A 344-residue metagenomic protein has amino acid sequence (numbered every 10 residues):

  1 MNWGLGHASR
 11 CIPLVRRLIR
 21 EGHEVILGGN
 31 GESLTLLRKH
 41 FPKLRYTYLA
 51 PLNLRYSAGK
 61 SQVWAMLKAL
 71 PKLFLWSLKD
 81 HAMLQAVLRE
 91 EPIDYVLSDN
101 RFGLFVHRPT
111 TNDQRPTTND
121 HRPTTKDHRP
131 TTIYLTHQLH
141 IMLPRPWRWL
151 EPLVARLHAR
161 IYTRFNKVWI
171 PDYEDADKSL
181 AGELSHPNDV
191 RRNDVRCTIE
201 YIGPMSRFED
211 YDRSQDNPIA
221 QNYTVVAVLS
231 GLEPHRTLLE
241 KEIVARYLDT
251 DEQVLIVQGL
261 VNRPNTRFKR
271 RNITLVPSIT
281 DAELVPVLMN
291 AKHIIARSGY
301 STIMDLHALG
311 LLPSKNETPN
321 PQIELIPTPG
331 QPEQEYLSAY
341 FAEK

Functional and structural regions predicted by a protein language model:
M1-I12, P234-T237: A short, glycine/small-residue-rich beta-strand->loop->alpha-helix junction that serves as a flexible
N2, R20-E21, V25-L75, T274: Conserved nucleotide-sugar phosphate-binding/catalytic loop shared by glycosyltransferases and other
A8-L18, S33: Short amphipathic alpha-helix
S61-G103: Conserved nucleotide-sugar donor-binding subdomain of glycosyltransferases
T110-T131, V190-D194, Q215-N217, Q221 (+1 more regions): Short, basic, low-complexity termini and linkers enriched in Ser/Thr/Gly/Pro that act as targeting/leader peptides
D127-Y201, E317-P319: Active-site-proximal region of nucleotide-activated glycan assembly enzymes, centered on histidine/acidic-rich loops
E183-H186, V190-R192, G203-H293, E335-S338: Donor-nucleotide binding loops and adjacent catalytic segments primarily of GT-B fold Leloir glycosyltransferases
E283-Y336: A donor-sugar binding/catalytic signature common to diverse glycosyltransferases and related nucleotide-sugar
